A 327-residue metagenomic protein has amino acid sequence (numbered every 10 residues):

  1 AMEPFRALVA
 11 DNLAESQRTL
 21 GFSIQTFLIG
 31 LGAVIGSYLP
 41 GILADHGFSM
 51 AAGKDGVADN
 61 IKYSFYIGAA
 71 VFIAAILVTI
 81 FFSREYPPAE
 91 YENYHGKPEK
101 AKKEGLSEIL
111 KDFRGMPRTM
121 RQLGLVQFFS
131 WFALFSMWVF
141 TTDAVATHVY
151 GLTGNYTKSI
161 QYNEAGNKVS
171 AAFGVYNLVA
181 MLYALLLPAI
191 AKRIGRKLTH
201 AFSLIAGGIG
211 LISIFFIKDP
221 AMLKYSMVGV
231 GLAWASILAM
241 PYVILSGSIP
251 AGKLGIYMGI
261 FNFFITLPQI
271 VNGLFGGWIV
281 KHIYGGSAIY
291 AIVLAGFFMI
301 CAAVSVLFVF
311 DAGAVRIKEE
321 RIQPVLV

Functional and structural regions predicted by a protein language model:
A1, F5-A7, N12-S136, F297-V327: Intracellular loop-helix junctions on the cytosolic face of multi-pass helical membrane proteins
A1, M222-S236: Hydrophobic core of transmembrane alpha-helices in multi-pass small-molecule transporters, especially MFS/SLC-type
A1-L13, S236-P250: Intracellular juxtamembrane helix-capping segments at the cytosolic ends of symmetry-related transmembrane helices
E15-Q25, G166, I249-F261: Loop-to-transmembrane helix entry/capping segments in MFS-fold secondary transporters and related SLC/MFSD carriers
S23, D59-N60, G151-L178, Y290: Loop-to-transmembrane helix entry
A33, L254-H282: A late C-terminal transmembrane helix in Major Facilitator Superfamily
A44, L182-R196, V280: Helix-to-loop junctions at the C-terminal end of transmembrane segments in multipass secondary transporters
I205-K218: C-terminal ends and interior cores of transmembrane alpha-helices in multi-pass membrane transporters/permeases
